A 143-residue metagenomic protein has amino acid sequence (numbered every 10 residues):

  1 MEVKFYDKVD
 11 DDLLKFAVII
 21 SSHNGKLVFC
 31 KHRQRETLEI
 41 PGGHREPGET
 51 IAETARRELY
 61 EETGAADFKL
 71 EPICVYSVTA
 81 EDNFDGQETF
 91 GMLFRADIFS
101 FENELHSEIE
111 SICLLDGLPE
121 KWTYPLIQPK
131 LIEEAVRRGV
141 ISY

Functional and structural regions predicted by a protein language model:
M1-V18: Acidic, metal-coordinating catalytic segment for phosphate/diphosphate chemistry, firing primarily on the Nudix
D11, F99-F101, G117, E134 (+1 more regions): Glycine-aromatic-enriched surface loops/turns that form tight recognition elements
L14-F16, S22, R33-R35, I40 (+2 more regions): Short connector loops at helix/strand junctions that flank enzyme active sites, especially segments positioning acidic
S21-N24, A96-I98: Active-site beta-strand termini and strand-to-loop segments that position acidic
S22-E61: Conserved Nudix-box catalytic region and its N-terminal flanking loop in Nudix hydrolases and closely related
R45-K69, S77-K130: Unchanged
P125-Y143: …; additionally, a secondary subgroup of soluble metalloenzymes is captured
